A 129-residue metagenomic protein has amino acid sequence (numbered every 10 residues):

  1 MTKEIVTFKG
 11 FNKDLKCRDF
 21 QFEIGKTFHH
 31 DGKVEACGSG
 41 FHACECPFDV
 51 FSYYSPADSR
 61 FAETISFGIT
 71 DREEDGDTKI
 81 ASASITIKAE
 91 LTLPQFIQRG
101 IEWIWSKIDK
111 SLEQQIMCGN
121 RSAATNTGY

Functional and structural regions predicted by a protein language model:
M1-Y129: Short, glycine-biased loop/turn motifs at secondary-structure junctions and in low-complexity Ser/Thr/Pro-rich termini
